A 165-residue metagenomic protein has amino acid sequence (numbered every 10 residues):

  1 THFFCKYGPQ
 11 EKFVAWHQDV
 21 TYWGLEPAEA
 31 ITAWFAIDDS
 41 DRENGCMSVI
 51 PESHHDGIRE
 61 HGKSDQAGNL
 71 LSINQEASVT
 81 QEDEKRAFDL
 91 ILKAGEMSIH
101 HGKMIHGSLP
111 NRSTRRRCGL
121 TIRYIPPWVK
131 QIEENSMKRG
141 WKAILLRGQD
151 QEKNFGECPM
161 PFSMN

Functional and structural regions predicted by a protein language model:
T1-S48: Conserved double-stranded beta-helix
Y7, D41, D56, P126-W128: Feature marks short, surface-exposed loop/turn motifs that line or immediately flank catalytic pockets and channel
V14-H17, W23-E26, L90, L109-S113 (+1 more regions): Short histidine-centered beta-strand/loop micro-motifs that create catalytic or ligand/metal-coordination sites
E29, E43-G45, F88, R116-L120: Residues that flank catalytic or metal-binding motifs in active/ligand-binding sites
A30-T32, D83-E84, I99, Q131-N135: Catalytic cores of transferase enzymes with a strong primary signal for eukaryotic protein kinases
S40-I105, L109: Double-stranded beta-helix
M97, K103-N165: Non-heme Fe(II)/2-oxoglutarate
